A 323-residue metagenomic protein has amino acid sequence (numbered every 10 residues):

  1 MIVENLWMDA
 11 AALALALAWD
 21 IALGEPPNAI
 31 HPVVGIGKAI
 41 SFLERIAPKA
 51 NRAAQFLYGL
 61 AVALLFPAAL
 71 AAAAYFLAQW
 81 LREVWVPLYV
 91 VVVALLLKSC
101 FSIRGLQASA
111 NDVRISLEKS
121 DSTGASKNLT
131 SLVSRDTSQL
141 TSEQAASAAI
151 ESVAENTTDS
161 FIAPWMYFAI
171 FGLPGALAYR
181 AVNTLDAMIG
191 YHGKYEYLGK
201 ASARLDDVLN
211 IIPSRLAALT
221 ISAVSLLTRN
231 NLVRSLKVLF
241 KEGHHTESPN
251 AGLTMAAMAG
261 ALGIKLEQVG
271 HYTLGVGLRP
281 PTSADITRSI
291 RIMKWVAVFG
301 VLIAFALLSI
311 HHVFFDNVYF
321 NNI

Functional and structural regions predicted by a protein language model:
M1-A178, H192-I323: Hydrophobic alpha-helical transmembrane segments
N183: Substrate/ligand-engaging "lid" and interaction regions
D186-A187: Glycine-rich phosphate/dinucleotide-binding loop and adjoining beta-alpha-beta core of small-molecule
